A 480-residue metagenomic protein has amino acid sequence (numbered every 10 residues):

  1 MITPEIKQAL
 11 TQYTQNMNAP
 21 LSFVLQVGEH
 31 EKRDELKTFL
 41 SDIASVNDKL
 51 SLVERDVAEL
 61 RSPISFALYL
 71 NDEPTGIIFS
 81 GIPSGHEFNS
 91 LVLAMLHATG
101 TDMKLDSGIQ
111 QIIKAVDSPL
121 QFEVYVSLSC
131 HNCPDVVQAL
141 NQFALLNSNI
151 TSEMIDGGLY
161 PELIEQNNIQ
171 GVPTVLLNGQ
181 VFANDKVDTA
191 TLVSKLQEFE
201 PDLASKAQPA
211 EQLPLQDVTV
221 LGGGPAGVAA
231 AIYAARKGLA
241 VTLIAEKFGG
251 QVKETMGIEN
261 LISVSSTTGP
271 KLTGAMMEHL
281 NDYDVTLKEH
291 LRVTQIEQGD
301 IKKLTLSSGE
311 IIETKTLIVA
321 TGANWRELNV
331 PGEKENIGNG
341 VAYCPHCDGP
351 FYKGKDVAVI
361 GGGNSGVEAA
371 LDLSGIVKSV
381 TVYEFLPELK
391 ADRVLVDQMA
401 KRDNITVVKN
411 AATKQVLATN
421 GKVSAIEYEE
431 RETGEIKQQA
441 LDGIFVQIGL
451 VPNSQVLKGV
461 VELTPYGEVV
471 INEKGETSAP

Functional and structural regions predicted by a protein language model:
T3-S41, V46, I113-S148, M154: Local sequence-structure signature of Cys/Sec-based thiol-disulfide redox active-site neighborhoods
I43-N71, E153-V172, L176-V181, V187-L192 (+1 more regions): Thioredoxin-like thiol-disulfide oxidoreductase module
Y69-D102, L176-S205: Non-catalytic, surface beta->alpha helical segment in thiol-disulfide oxidoreductase systems
S127-L128, N132-P134, L140, L145 (+6 more regions): Beta1-alpha1 glycine-rich phosphate/pyrophosphate-binding loop at the start of Rossmann-like nucleotide-binding domains
E198-Q216, A342-Y352: A short, basic/flexible loop-to-alpha-helix module at the beginning of a structural domain
G224-A226, A323-W325, G363-S365: Residue-level detector of alpha-helix initiation sites
T273-T314, V319-T321, S374-E473: A Rossmann-like FAD-binding core segment of flavoenzymes
N324, N329, K334-F351, Q447-P480: FAD-site-proximal beta/loop scaffold in flavoenzymes
